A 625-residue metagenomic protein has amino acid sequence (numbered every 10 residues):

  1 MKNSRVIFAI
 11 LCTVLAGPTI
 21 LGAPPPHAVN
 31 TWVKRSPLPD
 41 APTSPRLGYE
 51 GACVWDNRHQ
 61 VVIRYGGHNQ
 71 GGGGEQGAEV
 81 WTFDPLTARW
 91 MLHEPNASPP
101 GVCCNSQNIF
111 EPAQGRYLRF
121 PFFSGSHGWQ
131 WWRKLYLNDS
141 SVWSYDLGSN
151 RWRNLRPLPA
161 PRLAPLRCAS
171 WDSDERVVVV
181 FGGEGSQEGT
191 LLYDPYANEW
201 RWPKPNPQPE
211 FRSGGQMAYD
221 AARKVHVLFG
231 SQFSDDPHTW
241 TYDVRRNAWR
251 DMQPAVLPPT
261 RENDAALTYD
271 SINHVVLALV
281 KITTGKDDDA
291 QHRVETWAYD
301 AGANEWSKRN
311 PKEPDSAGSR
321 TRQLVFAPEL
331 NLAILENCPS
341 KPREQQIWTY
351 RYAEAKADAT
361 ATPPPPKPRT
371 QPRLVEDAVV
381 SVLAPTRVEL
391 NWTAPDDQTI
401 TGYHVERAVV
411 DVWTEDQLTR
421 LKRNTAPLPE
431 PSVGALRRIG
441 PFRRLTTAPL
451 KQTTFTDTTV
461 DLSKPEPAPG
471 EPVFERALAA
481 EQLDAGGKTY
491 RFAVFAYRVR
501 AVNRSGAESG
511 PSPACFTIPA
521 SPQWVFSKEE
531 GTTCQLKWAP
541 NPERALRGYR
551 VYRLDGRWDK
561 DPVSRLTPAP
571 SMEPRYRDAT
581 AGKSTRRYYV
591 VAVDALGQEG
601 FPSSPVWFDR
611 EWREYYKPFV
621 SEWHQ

Functional and structural regions predicted by a protein language model:
M1-F8: Bacterial N-terminal signal peptides that target proteins for export
F8-T19: Bacterial N-terminal signal peptides
G22-P368: Kelch-like beta-propeller repeat domains
D358-T401, R491, N503-A545, D594-Q625: Pro/Thr/Ser/Gly-rich low-complexity, intrinsically disordered linker/stalk tracts
P395-N424, P429, N541-P562: Solvent-exposed loop/turn segments flanking beta-strands in beta-repeat/beta-sandwich domains
L445-K451, L566-M572: Short beta-strand segments within Ig-like beta-sandwich modules, predominantly Fibronectin type-III
T453-F455, P574-Y576: Short strand-edge motifs at loop-to-beta-strand transitions and within beta-strands of extracellular beta-rich domains
D457-A507, D578-E599: Beta-strand-rich modules
